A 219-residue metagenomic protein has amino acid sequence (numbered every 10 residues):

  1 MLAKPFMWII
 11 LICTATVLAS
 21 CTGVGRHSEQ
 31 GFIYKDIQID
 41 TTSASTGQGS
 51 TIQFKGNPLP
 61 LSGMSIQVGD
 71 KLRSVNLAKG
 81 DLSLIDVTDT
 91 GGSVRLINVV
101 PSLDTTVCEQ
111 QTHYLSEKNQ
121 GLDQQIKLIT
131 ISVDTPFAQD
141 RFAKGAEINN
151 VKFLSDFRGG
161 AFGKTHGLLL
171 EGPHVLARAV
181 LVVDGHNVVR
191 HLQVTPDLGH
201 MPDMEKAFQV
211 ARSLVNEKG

Functional and structural regions predicted by a protein language model:
L2-W8, V17-S74: N-terminal targeting signals for export/organelle localization
I66-G69, H166, E171-H174: Short loop/turn motifs at secondary-structure junctions and domain boundaries
K71, V94, V175-A177: Short, small/polar residue-rich loop motifs at catalytic or cofactor-binding pockets
N76, T88-D89, V194: Short clusters of small/polar residues that mark proteolytic maturation junctions
D81-S83, H186: Residue-level recognition of short loop/turn positions
I85-L115: Short active-site neighborhood of thiol/selenol oxidoreductases, capturing the structured segment around
E109-I148, F153, G160-F162: Structural microenvironment flanking redox-active thiols in thiol-disulfide oxidoreductases
A177-G219: Thiol-/selenol-based redox modules, centered on thioredoxin-like and closely related oxidoreductase domains
